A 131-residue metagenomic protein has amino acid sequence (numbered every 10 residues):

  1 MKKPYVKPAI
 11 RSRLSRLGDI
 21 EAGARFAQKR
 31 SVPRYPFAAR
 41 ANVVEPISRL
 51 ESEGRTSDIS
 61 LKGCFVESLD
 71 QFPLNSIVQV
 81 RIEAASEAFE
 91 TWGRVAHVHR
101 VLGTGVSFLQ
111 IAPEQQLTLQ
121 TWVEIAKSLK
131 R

Functional and structural regions predicted by a protein language model:
M1-R131: Structured alpha-helical
